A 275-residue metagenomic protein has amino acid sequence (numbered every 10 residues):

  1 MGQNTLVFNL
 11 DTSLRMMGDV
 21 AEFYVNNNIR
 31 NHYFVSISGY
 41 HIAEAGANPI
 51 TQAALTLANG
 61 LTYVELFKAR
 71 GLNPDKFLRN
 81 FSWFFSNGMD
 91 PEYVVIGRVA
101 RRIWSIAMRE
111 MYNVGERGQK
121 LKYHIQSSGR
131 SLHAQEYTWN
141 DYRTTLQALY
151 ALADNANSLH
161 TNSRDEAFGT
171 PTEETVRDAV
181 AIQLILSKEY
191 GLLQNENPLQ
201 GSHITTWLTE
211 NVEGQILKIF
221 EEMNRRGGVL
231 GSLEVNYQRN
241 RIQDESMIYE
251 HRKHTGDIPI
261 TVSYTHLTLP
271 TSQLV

Functional and structural regions predicted by a protein language model:
M1-N87, E92-Y93, M111, G118-H124 (+3 more regions): Catalytic alpha/beta active-site cores
A54-L61, K76, S82-V262: Active-site capping/gating regions of soluble enzymes
L66, I185, T268: Active-site catalytic microenvironments for nucleophilic, acid-base chemistry
T265-T271: Conserved small/polar residues in nucleotide/adenosyl-binding loops
L274: Cationic, low-complexity basic patches in intrinsically disordered or flexible, solvent-exposed regions
